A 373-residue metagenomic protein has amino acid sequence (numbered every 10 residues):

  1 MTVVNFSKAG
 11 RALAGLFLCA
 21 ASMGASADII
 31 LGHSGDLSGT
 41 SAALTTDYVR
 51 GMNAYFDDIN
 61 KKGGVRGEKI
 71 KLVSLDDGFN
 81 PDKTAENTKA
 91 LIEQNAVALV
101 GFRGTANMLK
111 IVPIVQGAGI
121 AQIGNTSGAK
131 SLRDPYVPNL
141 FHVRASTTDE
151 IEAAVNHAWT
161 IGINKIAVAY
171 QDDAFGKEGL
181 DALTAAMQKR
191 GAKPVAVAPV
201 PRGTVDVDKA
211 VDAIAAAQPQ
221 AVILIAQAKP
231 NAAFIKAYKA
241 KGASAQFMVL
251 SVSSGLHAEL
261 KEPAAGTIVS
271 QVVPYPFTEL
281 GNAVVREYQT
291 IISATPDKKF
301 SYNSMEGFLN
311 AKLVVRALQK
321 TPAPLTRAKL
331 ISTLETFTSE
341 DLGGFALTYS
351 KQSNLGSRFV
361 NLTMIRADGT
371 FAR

Functional and structural regions predicted by a protein language model:
S22-S26: N-terminal signal peptide c-region/cleavage motif recognized by signal peptidases
I30, A43-R50, G63-S131, P201-T204 (+2 more regions): Beta-alpha junction/loop-to-helix N-cap segments that form part of ligand/metal-binding clefts
G32-M52, L75-D82, R103-A106, A169-K177 (+2 more regions): Extracytoplasmic "Venus flytrap"
S41-R66, A182-Q188: Short, polar/charged alpha-helical segment
E86, A129-S131, P138-G242, P276-R286: Extracellular/periplasmic Venus flytrap/periplasmic-binding protein
L91-R103, I123-N125, A167-Y170, Q218-Q227 (+3 more regions): Periplasmic-binding protein-like
I235-G307, F371-A372: Extracellular/periplasmic periplasmic-binding protein-like sensory domains
A294-S304, V315-F371: Segments of small-molecule ligand-sensing domains
